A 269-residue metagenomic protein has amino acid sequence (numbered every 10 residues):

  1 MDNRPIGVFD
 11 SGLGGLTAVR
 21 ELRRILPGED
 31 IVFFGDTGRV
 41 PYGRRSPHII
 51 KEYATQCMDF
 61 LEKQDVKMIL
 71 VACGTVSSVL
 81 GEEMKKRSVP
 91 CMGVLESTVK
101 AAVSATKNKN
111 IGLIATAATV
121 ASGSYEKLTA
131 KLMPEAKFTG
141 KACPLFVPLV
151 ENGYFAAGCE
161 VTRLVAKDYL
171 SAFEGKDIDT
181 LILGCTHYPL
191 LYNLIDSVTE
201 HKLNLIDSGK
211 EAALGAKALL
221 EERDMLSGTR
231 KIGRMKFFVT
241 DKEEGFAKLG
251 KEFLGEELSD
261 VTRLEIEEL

Functional and structural regions predicted by a protein language model:
M1-L269: Non-catalytic structural scaffold of enzyme domains
